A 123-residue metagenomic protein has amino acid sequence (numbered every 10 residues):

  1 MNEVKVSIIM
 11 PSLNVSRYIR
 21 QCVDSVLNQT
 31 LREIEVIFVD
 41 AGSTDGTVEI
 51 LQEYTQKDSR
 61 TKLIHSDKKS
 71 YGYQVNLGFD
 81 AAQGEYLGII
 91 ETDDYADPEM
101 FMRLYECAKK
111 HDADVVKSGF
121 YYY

Functional and structural regions predicted by a protein language model:
M1-Y123: Nucleotide-sugar donor-binding/catalytic module of glycosyltransferases that assemble extracellular/cell-envelope
